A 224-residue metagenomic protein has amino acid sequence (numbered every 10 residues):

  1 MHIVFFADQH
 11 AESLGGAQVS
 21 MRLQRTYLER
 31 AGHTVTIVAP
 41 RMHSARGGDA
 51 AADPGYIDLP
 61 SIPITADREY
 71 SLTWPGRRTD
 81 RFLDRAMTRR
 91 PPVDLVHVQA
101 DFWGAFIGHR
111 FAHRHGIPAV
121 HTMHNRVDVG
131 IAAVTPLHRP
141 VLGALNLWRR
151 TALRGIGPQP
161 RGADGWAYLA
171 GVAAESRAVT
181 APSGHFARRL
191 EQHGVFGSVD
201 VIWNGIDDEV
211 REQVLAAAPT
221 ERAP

Functional and structural regions predicted by a protein language model:
M1-P60: N-terminal subdomain of nucleotide-sugar transferases
I3, L95, A112-T151, T180: Active-site proximal beta-strand in glycosyltransferases
R41, H185, G205: Carbohydrate-associated surface elements
D53-P60, R114-G116, P136-V141, A217-T220: Short, hinge-like loop/turn segments at secondary-structure boundaries
P54-R85, V98, T151-G157: A short, charged, and often flexible helix/loop element on the N-terminal side of the glycosyltransferase catalytic
R85-A105, R114-T122: Short N-terminal targeting/anchoring amphipathic segment
R114, L145-A178, H193: Membrane-proximal helix-turn-helix segments that form the acceptor-binding/catalytic region of lipid-linked
E191, I206-A223: Acidic anion/phosphate-binding donor-loop and adjacent secondary structure in glycosyltransferase catalytic cores
